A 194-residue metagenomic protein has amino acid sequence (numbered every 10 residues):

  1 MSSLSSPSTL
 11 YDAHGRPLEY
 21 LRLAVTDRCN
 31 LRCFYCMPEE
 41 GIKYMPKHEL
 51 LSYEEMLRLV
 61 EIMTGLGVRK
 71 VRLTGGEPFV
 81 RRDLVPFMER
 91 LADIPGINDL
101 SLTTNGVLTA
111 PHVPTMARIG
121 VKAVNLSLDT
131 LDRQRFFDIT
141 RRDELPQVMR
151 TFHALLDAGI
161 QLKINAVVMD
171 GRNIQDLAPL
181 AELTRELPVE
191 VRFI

Functional and structural regions predicted by a protein language model:
S2-D99: Conserved alpha-helical substructure of the radical SAM core
T26, P38-E39, S127-L131, I194: Generic beta-structure capping elements
Y53, L57-R72, V80-E182, E190-R192: Radical SAM/AdoMet-radical enzyme domain recognition
